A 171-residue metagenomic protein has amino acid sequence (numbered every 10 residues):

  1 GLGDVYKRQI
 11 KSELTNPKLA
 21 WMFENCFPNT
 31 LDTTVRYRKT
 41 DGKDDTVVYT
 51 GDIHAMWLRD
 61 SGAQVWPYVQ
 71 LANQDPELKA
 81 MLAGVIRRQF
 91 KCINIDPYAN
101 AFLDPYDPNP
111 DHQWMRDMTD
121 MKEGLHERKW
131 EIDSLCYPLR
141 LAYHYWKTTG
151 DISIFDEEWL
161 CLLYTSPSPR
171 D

Functional and structural regions predicted by a protein language model:
G1-Y6, P167-D171: Short, small-residue-biased leader/transition segments that mark boundaries at the very start of proteins
D4-R59, G84: Low-complexity, Ser/Thr/Pro/Gly-enriched N-terminal "stalk/linker" regions
H54-L82, I86-S166, R170: Aromatic-rich carbohydrate-recognition surfaces in CAZymes
